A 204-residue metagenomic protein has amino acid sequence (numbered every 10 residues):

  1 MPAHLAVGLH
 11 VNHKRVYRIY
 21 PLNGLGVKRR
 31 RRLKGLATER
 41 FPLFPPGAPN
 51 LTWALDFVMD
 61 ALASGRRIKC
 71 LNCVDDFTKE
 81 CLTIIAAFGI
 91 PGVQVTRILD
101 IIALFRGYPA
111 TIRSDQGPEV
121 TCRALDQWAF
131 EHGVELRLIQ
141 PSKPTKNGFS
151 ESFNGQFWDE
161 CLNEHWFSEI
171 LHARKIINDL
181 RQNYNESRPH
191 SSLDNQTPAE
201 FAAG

Functional and structural regions predicted by a protein language model:
M1-G204: Charged DNA-binding/catalytic regions of mobile-element recombinases
